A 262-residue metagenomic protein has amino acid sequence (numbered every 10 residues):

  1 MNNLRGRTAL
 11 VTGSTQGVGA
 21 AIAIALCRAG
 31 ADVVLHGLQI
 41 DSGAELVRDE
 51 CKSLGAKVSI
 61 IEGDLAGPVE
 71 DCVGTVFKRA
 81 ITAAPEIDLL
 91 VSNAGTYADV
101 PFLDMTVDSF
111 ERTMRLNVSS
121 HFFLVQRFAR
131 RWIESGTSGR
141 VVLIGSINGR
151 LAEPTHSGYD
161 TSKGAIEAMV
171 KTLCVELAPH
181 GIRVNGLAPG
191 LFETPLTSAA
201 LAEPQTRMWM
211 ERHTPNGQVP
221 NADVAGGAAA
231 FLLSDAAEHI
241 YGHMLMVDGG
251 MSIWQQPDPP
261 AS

Functional and structural regions predicted by a protein language model:
T15-G17: Conserved glycine-rich cofactor-binding loop
A31-L46: Conserved glycine-rich Rossmann-like NAD(P)H-binding loop of the short-chain dehydrogenase/reductase
V76, P101-F102, S109-M114, M210: Substrate-binding pocket helix/loop in short-chain dehydrogenase/reductase
V125, S162, V170: Active-site helix of classical SDR
R130, V175-P179, E238: Alpha-helical segment proximal to the catalytic Tyr-Lys
S146: Residue(s) in the substrate-gating loop at a strand-loop-helix junction that position the organic substrate next
L151, A230, Y241-S262: Short C-terminal tail/terminal secondary-structure segment of NAD(P)H-dependent dehydrogenase/reductase domains
